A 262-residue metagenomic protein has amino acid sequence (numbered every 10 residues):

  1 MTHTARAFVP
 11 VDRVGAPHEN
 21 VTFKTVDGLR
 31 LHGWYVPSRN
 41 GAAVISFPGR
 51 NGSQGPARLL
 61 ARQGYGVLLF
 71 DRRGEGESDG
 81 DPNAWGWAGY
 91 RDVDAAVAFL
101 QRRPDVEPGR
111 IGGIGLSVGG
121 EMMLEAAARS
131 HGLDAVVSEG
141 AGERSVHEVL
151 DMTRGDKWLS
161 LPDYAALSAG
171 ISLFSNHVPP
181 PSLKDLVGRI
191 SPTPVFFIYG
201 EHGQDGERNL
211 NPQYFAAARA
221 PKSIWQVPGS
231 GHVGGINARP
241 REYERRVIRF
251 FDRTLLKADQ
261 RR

Functional and structural regions predicted by a protein language model:
M1-K24, R262: An N-terminal hydrophobic leader/cap segment in hydrolases
F23, W34, S175-R253, A258-D259: Serine-hydrolase catalytic core
G41-G49: Short beta-strand element of the alpha/beta-hydrolase
A57-D79: Conserved alpha/beta-hydrolase
N83-P104: Alpha/beta-hydrolase active-site loop
D105-S117: Alpha/beta-hydrolase fold nucleophile elbow
G115-E125: Glycine-rich nucleophile elbow surrounding the catalytic serine of serine-hydrolase chemistry
E125-H177, L186-P194: Hydrolase active-site cap/lid region
